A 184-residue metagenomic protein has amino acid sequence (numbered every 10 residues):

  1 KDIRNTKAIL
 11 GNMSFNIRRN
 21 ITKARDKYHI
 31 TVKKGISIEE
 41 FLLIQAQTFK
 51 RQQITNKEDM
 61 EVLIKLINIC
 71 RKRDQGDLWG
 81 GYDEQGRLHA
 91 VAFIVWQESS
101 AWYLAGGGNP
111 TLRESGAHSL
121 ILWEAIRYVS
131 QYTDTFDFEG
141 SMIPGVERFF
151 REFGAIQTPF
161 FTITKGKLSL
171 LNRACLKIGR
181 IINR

Functional and structural regions predicted by a protein language model:
K1-K27, G140-R184: Terminal substrate-recognition subdomain of acyl/acetyltransferases
K1-R113: A conserved beta-strand-loop-helix scaffold within acyl/acetyltransferase catalytic domains
I64-A174: Aromatic (often tryptophan-rich) hydrophobic motifs at membrane interfaces
